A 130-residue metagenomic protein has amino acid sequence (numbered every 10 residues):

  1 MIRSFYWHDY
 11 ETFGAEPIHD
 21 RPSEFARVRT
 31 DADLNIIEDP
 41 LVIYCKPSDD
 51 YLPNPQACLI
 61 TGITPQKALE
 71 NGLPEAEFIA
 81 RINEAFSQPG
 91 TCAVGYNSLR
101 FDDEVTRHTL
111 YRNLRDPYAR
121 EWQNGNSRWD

Functional and structural regions predicted by a protein language model:
M1-T109, W122: Conserved non-catalytic scaffold segment of RNase H-like nuclease domains
L110-R115: Short, surface-exposed basic-aromatic patches at helix termini and helix-loop junctions that form
D116-D130: Conserved beta-strand -> loop -> alpha-helix junction used to position metal-binding or nucleic-acid-contacting
